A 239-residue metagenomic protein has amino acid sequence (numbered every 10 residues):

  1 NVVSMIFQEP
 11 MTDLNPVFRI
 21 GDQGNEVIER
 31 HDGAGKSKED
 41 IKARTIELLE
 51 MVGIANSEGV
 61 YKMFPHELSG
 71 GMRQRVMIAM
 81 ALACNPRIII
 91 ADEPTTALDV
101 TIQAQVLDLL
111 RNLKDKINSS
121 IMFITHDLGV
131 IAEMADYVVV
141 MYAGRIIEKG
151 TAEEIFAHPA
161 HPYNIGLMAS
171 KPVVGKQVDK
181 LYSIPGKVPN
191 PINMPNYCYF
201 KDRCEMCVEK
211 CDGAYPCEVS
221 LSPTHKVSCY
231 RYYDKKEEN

Functional and structural regions predicted by a protein language model:
N1-Q8, M122, Y197: ABC nucleotide-binding domain signature
D22-D40, E50, G150: ABC-type ATPase nucleotide-binding domains, specifically the catalytic core motifs of the NBD
E39-G59, M168-A169: Conserved ABC ATPase "signature" region
A55-E58, K149-N239: Short catalytic/signature loops enriched in Gly
M63-L68, M72: Conserved ABC ATPase signature
A83-R87: A short, proline-enriched helix->beta-strand linker immediately N-terminal to the Walker B motif in ABC-type P-loop
I90-P94, L98-D179: P-loop NTP-binding/switch modules centered on Walker-like glycine-rich loops
